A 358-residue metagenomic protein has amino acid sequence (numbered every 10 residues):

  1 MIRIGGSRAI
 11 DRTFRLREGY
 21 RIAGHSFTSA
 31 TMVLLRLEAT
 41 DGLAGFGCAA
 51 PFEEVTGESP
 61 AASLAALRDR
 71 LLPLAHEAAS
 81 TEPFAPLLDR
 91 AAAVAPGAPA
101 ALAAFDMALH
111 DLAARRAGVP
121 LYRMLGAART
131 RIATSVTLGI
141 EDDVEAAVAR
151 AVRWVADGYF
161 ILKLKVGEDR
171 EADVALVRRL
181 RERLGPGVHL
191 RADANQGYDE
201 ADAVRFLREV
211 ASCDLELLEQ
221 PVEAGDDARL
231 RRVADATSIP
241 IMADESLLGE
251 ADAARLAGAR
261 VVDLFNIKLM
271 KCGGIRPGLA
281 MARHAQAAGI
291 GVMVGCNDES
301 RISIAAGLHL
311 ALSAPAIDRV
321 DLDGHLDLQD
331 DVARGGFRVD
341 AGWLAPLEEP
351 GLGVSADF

Functional and structural regions predicted by a protein language model:
M1-L190, N195-V204, R208-S212, A236 (+2 more regions): N-terminal capping/lid subdomain adjacent to the active-site entrance of alpha/beta enzymes
R68-L72, D106, H110-D111, R178 (+4 more regions): Predominant activation on well-ordered alpha-helical scaffold segments within soluble catalytic domains
A113-A117, Q286, L312-S313: Alpha-helix C-terminal capping segments
L164-S303, D330-V332, V339: Catalytic core of soluble alpha/beta enzymes
G295, E299-G336, E349: Active-site pocket-lining/capping segments in soluble small-molecule metabolic enzymes
